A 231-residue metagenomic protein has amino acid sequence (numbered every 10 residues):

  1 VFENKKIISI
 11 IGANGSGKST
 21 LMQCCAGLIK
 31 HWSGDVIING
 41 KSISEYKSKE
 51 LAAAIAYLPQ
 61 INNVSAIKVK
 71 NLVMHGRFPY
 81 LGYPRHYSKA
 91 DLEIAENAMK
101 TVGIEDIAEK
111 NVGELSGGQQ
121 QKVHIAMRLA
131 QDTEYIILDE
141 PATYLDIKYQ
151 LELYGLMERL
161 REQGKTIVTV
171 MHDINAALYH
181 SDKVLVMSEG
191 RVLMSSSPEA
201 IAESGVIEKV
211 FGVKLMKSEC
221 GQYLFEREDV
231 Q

Functional and structural regions predicted by a protein language model:
I11-A13: The feature captures the beta-strand-to-loop junction immediately N-terminal to the Walker
A26: Helix-to-loop junction immediately C-terminal to a conserved catalytic motif
G34-S42, L51: Conserved ABC transporter NBD signature motif
M74, K89-I107: Conserved ABC ATPase "signature" region
H86, N111-L115: Conserved ABC ATPase signature
I136-E140: Catalytic Walker B motif of ABC-type/P-loop ATPase nucleotide-binding domains
K209-Q231: ABC ATPase nucleotide-binding domains
